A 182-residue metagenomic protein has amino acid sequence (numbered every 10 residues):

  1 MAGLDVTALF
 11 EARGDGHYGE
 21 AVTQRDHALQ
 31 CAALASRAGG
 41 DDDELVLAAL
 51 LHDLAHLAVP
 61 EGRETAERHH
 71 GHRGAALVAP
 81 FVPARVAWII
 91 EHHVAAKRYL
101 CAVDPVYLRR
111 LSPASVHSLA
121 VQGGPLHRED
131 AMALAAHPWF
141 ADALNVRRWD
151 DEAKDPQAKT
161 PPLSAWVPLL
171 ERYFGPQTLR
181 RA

Functional and structural regions predicted by a protein language model:
M1-A182: Metal-dependent phosphohydrolase cores
